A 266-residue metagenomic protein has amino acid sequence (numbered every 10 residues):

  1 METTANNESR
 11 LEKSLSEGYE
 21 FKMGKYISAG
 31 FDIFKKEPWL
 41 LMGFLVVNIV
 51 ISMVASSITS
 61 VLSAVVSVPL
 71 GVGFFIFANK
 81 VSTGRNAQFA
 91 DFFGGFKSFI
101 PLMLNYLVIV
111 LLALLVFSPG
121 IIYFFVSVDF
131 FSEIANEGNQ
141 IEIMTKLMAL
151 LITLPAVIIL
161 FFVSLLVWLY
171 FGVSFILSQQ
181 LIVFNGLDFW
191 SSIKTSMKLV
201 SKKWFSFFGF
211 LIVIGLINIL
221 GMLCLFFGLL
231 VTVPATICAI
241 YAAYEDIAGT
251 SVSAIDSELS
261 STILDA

Functional and structural regions predicted by a protein language model:
M1, A254-D265: Intrinsically disordered, low-complexity Pro/Gly-rich regions
M1-T4, I217: N-terminal, intrinsically disordered, low-complexity segments that immediately precede the first transmembrane helix
T3-S14, G18, S57-N86, A90 (+4 more regions): Selective recognition of hydrophobic, aromatic-rich stretches within alpha-helical transmembrane segments of polytopic
Y19-I51, N86-L115, A149-V157, Y170-M222 (+2 more regions): Interfacial aromatic "cap" segments that immediately flank transmembrane helices in multipass membrane proteins
K35, G138-N139, F227-G228, Y244 (+1 more regions): A general structural signal for short secondary-structure boundary/capping elements
S118-N136: Membrane-helix interface motif
F131-A149: Membrane-interfacial helical/loop segments at transmembrane boundaries in membrane proteins
